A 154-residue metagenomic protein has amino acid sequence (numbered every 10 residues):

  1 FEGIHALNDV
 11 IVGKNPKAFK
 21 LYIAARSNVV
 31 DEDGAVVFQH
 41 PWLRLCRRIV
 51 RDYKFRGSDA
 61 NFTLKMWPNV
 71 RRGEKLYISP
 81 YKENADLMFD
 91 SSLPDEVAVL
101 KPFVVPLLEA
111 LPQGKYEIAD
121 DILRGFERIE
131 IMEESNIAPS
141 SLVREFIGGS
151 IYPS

Functional and structural regions predicted by a protein language model:
I4-S154: Conserved NTP phosphate-binding and transfer environment spanning the P-loop NTPase/kinase superfamily
